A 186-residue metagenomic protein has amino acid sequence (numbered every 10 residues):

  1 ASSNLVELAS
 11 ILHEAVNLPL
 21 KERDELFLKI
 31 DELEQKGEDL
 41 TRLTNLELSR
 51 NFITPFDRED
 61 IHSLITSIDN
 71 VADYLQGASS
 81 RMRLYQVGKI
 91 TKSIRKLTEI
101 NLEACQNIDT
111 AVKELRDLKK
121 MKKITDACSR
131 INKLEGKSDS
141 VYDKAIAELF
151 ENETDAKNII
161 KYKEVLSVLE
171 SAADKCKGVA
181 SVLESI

Functional and structural regions predicted by a protein language model:
A1-I186: Cytosolic, long alpha-helical scaffolding segments
